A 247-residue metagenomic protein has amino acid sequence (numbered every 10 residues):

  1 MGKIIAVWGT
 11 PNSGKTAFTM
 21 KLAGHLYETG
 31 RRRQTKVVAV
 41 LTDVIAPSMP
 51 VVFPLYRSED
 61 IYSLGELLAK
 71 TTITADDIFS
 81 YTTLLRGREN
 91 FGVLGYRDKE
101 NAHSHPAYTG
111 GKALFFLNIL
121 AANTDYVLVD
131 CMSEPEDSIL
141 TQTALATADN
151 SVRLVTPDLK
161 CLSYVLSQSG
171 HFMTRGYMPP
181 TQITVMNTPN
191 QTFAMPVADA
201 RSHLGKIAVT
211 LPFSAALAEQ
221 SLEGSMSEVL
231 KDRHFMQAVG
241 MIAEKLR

Functional and structural regions predicted by a protein language model:
K3-I73, Y126, C131: Walker A/P-loop NTP-binding active-site region of P-loop NTPases, recognizing the glycine-rich GxxxxGKT/S
V7, V40, G95-Y96, L128-D130 (+2 more regions): Conserved beta-strand segments of the P-loop GTPase G domain that flank and frequently precede/overlap
A39-A122: P-loop/Walker-type NTP enzyme "switch/lid" segment
A107-A113, L166-T192, V229: P-loop/Walker A phosphate-binding loop and immediately adjacent motor/lid segment at beta-alpha junctions
A121-A122, S138-D158: Inter-motif core of Ras-like GTPase G domains
Y126, N150, K206-V209: Well-ordered beta-strand positions
T188-V229: Beta-strand-loop-alpha "switch" segments that mediate conformational coupling across diverse proteins
L222-R247: NTP-binding/hydrolysis catalytic cores, primarily Walker-type P-loop NTPases
